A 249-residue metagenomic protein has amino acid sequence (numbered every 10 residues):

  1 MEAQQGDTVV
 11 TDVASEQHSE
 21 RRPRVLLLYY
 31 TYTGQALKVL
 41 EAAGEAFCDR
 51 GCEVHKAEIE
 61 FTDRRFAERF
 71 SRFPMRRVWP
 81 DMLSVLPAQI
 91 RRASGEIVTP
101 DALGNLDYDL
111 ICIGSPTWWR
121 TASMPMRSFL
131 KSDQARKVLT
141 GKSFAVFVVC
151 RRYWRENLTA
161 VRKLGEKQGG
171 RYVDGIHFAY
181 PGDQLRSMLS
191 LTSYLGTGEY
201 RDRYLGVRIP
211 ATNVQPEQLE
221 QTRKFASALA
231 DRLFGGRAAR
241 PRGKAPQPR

Functional and structural regions predicted by a protein language model:
E2-S115, R120-M124, S128-K131, A135-V138 (+1 more regions): N-terminal beta1-alpha1-beta2 submodule of the flavodoxin-like/Rossmannoid cofactor-binding fold
Q35, Y153, V214-E217: Extracytoplasmic/periplasmic, Sec-exported soluble proteins
A57-R69, G175-T192: Short, solvent-exposed beta-strand-terminating loops
S71-R77, K163-L164, L191-Y194: Short, hinge-like loop/turn segments at secondary-structure boundaries
S115, V148-R151, T212: Second-shell loop/turn segments in exported
A122, W154-N157, Q218: Conserved donor sugar-nucleotide recognition element shared by glycan-biosynthetic enzymes
S143-L189: Short, glycine-/small-residue-rich phosphate/pyrophosphate-handling segment
G182-A226: A conserved mid-domain beta-alpha-beta active-site/ligand-binding segment of alpha/beta enzyme cores
